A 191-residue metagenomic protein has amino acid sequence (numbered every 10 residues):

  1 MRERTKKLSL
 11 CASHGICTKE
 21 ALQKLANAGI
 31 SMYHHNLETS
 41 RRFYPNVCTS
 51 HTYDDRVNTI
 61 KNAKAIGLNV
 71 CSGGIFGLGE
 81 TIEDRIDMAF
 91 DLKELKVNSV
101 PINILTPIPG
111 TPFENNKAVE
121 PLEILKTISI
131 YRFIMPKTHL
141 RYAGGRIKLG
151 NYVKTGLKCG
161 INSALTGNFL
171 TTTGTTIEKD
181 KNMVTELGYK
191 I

Functional and structural regions predicted by a protein language model:
M1-I60, N69-S72, N98-N103: Core AdoMet radical
M1-R2, S9-A12, V57-F76, I128-G144 (+1 more regions): Mobile, glycine- and charge-enriched loop segments and immediately flanking short secondary-structure elements within
E3, E20-N27, D55-A65, D87-E94 (+3 more regions): Alpha-helical scaffolding segments of alpha/beta enzyme cores, especially the outer helices of TIM-barrel or partial
S13-T18, T52, I75-F90: Active-site glycine- and acidic-residue-rich loops that bind and position anionic ligands or nucleotide-like cofactors
C17, S40-R42, G77, P107 (+2 more regions): Residue-level marker for beta-strand->alpha-helix junctions and adjacent short loops that shape enzyme
C48-D55, E80-D87, N115-E123: Alpha-helix N-cap and loop-to-helix initiation/capping positions
L68-G77, R85, T106-N116: Short, flexible active-site loops
F90-I191: Auxiliary Fe-S-binding modules of radical SAM enzymes
